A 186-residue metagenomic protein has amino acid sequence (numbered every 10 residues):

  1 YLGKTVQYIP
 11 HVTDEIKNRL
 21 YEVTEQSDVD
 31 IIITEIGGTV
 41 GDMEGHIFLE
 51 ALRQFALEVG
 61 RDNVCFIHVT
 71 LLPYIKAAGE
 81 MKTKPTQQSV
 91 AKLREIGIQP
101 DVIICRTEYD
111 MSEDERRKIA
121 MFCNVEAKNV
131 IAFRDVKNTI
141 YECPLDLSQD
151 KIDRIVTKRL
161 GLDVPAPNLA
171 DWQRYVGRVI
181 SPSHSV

Functional and structural regions predicted by a protein language model:
Y1-S185: Flexible phosphate-sensing "switch/lid" loops adjacent to ATP/NTP-binding sites across phosphate-transfer
